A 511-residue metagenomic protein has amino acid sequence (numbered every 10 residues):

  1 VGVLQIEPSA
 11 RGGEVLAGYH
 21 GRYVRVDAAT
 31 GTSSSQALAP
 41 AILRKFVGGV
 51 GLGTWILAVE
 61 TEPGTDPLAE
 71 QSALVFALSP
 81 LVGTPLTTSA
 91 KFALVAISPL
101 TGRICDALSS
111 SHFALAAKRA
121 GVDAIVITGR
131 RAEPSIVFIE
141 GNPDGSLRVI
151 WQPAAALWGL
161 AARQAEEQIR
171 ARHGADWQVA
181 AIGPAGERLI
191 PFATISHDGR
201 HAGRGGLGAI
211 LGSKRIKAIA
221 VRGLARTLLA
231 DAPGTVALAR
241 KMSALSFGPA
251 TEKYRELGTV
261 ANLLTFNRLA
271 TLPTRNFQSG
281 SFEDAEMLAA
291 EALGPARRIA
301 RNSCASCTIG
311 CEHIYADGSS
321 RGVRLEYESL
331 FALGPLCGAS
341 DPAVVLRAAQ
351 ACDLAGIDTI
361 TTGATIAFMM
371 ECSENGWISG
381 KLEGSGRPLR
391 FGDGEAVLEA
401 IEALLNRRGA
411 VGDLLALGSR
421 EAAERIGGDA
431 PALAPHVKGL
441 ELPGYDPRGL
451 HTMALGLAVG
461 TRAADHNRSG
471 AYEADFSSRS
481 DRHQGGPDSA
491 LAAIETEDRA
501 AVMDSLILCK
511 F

Functional and structural regions predicted by a protein language model:
G2-E256, A261-S281: Protein-protein interaction/assembly regions in multi-subunit complexes
R170, W177-G205, L211-F511: Extended C-terminal regions of large enzymes
